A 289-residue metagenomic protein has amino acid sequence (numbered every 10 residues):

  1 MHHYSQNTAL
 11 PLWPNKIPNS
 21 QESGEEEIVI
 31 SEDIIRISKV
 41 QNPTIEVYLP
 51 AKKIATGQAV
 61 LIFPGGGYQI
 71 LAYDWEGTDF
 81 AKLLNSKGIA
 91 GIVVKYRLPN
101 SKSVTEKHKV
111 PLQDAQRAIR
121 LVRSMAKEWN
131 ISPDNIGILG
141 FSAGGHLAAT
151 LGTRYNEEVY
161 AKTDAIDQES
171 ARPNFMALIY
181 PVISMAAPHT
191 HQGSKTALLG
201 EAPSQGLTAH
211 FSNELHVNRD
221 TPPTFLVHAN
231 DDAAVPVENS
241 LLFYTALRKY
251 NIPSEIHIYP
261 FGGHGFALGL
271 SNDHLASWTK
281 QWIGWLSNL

Functional and structural regions predicted by a protein language model:
Y4-I54: N-terminal cap/lid segment of alpha/beta-hydrolase-fold proteins
E27, S31-E32, A165, P181-H216 (+1 more regions): Mobile cap/lid helix-loop segments that gate and shape the active-site cleft of serine hydrolases
T56-G65: Short beta-strand element of the alpha/beta-hydrolase
P64-Q69, N230: Active-site glycine-rich loops that stabilize anionic/oxyanionic intermediates across multiple enzyme folds
L71-D74, D79-A81, V94-P133, L270-A276: Catalytic nucleophile-loop/oxyanion-hole region of alpha/beta-hydrolase and closely related hydrolase-like folds
R117-H191, T208: Primarily recognizes the serine-hydrolase "nucleophile elbow" in alpha/beta-hydrolase and SGNH/GDSL folds
L226-H228, D232: Short beta-strand/loop motif that positions the catalytic acidic residue of the alpha/beta-hydrolase fold
V237, L241-L289: C-terminal catalytic histidine-bearing segment of alpha/beta-hydrolase fold enzymes
